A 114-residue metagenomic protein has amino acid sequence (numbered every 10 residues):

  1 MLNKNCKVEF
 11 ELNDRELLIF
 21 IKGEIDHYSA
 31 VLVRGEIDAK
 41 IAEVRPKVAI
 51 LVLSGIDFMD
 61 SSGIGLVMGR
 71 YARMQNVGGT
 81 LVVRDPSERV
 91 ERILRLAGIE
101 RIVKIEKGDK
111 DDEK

Functional and structural regions predicted by a protein language model:
M1-G55, A72-K114: STAS-like cytosolic regulatory interaction modules
M59: Conserved TIR/SEFIR loop-to-helix hotspot centered on a Trp-containing motif with a nearby acidic residue
V67-Y71: Histidine-anchored nucleotide/phosphate-binding helix
